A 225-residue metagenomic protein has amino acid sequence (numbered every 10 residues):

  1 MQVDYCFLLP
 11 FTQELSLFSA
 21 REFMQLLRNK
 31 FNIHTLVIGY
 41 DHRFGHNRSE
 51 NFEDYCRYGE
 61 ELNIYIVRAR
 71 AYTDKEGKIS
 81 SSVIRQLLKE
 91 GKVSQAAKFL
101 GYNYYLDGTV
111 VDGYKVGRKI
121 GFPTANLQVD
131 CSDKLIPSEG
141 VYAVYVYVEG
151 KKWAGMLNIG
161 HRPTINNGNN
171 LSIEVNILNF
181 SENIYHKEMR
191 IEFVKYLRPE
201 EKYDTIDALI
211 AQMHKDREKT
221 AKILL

Functional and structural regions predicted by a protein language model:
M1-L62: N-terminal Rossmann-like or analogous alpha/beta NTP/dinucleotide-binding catalytic cores that position adenine
P10, Y40, R70, I159-H161: Short secondary-structure boundary segments
E60-N158: Glycine-rich, Lys/Arg-enriched anion-binding loops that position phosphate/diphosphate groups for phosphoryl
G113-L225: Phosphate/ribose-recognition catalytic cores of enzymes acting on nucleotide-derived substrates
